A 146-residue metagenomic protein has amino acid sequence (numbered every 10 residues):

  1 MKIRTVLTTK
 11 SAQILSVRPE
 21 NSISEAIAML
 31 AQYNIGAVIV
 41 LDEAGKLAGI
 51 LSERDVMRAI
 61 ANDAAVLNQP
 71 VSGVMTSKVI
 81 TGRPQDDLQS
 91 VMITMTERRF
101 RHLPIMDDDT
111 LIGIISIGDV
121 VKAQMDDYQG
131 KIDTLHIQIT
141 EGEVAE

Functional and structural regions predicted by a protein language model:
M1-A12, S52-T81, D86-T96, I117-E146: Tandem CBS (Bateman) regulatory domains
Q13-S16, K46-L47, T81, T110: Short, flexible active-site loop motifs that bind/organize anionic cofactors or intermediates
V17-N34, L41, T81-R99, M106: The conserved cystathionine-beta-synthase
L30-Y33, V38-R54, M95, L103-G118: A glycine-centered beta-loop-beta connector
